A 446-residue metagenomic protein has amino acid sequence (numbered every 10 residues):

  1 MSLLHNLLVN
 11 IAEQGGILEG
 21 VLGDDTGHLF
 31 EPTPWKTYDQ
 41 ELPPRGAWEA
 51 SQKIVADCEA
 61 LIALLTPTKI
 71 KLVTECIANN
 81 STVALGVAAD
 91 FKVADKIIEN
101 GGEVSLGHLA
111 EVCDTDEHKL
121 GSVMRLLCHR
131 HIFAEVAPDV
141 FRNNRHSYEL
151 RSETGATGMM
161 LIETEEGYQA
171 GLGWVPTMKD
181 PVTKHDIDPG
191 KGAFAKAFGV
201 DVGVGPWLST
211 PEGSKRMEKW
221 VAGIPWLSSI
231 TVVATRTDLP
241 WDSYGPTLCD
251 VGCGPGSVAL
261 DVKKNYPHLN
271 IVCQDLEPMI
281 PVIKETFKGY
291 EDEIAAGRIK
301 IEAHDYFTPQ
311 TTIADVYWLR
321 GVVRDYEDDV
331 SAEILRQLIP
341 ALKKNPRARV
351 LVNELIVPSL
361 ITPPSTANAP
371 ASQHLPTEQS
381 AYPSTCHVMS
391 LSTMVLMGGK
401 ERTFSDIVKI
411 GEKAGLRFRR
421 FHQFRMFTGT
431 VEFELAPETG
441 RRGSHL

Functional and structural regions predicted by a protein language model:
M1-G121, E135-A137, W241-L446: Alpha-helical subdomain
L3-C58, H118-G223: N-terminal auxiliary segments of SAM/dcSAM-dependent transferases
I11, M159-I162, W174-V175, K215-V232 (+2 more regions): Short, Φ-rich (hydrophobic/aromatic) sequence segments
D90-F91, G171, M217, S229-A234 (+2 more regions): Short, well-ordered alpha-helical scaffold segments within catalytic/effector domains
S209-E212, R216, G223-S228, D250-G254 (+2 more regions): Short, contiguous, pocket-lining structural segments that sit at or immediately flank catalytic/ligand-binding sites
G223-T247, D261: Conserved alpha-helix/loop element of class I SAM-dependent methyltransferases that forms part of the SAM/SAH-binding
